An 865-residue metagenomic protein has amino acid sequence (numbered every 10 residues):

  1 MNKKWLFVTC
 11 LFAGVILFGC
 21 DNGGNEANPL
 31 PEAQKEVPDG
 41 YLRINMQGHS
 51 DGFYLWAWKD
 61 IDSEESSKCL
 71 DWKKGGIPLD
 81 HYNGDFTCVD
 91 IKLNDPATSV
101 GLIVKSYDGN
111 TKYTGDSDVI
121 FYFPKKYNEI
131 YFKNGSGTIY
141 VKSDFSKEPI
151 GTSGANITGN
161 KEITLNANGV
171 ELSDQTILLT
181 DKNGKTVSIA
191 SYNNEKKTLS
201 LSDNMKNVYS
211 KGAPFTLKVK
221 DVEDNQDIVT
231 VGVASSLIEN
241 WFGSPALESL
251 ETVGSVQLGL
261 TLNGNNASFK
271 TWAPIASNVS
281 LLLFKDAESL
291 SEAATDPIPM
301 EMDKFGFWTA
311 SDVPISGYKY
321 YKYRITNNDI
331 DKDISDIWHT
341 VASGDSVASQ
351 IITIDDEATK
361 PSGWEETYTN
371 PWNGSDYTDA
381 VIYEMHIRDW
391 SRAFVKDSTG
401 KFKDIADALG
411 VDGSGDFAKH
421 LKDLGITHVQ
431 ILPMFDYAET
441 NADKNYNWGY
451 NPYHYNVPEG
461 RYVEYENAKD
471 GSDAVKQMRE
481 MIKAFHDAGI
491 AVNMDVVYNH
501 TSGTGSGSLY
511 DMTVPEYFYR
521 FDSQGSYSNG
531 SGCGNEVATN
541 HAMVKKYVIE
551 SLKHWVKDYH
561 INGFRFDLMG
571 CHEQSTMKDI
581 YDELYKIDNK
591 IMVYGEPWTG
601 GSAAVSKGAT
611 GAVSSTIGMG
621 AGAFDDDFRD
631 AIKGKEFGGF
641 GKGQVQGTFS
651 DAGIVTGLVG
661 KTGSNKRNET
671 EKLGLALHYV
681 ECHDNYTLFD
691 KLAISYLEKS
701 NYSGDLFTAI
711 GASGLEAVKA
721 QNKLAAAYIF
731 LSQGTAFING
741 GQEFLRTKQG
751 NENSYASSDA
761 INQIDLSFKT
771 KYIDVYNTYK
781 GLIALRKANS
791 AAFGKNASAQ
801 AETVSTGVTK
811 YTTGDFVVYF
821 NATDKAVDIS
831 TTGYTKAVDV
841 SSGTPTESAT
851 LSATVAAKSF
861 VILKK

Functional and structural regions predicted by a protein language model:
I16-G19: C-terminal motif of bacterial Sec signal peptides marking the signal peptidase cleavage site
D21-G23: Bacterial signal peptide processing site
N25-S50, H81-I157, N204-N266, D303-A310 (+2 more regions): The feature marks proteins involved in alpha-glucan
P38-L42, L102, Y122, D296-M302 (+7 more regions): Active-site-proximal helices and loops of the catalytic beta/alpha 8
F53-D60, N166-S188, S277-P297: Short, surface-exposed alpha-helix to beta-strand junction/turn motifs within ectodomains of secreted and cell-envelope
A273, G317-Y321, E847-K865: C-terminal beta-strand-rich structural cap/linker in extracellular carbohydrate-active enzymes
T369, H386-Y559, T576-D588, M592: Substrate-binding/active-site clefts of carbohydrate-active enzymes
L673-G833, V855: Loop/helix patches that line or flank the sugar-binding groove of alpha-linked glycan CAZymes
